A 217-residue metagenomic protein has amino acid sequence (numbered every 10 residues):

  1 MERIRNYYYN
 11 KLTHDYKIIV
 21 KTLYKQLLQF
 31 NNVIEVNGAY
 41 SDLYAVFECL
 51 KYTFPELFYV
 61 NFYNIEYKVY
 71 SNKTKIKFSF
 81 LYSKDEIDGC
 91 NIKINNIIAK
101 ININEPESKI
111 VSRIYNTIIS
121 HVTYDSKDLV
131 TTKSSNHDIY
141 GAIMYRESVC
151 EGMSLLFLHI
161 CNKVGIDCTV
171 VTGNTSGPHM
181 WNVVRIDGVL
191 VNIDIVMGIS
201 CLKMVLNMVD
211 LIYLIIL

Functional and structural regions predicted by a protein language model:
M1-S108, S112, N116, S120 (+1 more regions): N-terminal accessory/pre-domain segments preceding catalytic cores
I34, D125-D128, Y145-R146, G198 (+2 more regions): Repeated polar recognition positions within modular binding domains
I76, D138-E147, V189-I195: Short, well-ordered strand-loop elements centered on a beta-strand within folded domains, enriched for acidic residues
D85, M144-S148, T172: Alpha-helix capping and helix-loop boundary segments enriched in small/acidic/polar residues
P106-K109, R113-N116, S120, T131-S135 (+2 more regions): Secondary-structure-rich domain cores
H121-V149: Short, conserved helix/loop micro-motifs enriched in His/Cys and acidic residues
G152-L217: Hydrophobic/aromatic-rich core segments of domains that either
